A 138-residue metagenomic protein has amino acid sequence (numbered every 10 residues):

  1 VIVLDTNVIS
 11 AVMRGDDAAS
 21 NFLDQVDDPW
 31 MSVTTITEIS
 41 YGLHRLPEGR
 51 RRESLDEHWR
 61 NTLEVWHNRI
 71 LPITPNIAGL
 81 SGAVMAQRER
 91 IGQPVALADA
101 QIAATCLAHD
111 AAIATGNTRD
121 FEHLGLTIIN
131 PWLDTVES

Functional and structural regions predicted by a protein language model:
V1-T37, L43-N61, T135-S138: Short, well-structured N-terminal submotif of metal-dependent ribonuclease cores
D5, E38, D99, N117-D120: Acidic active-site catalytic centers that drive phospho-/nucleotidyl reactions and related ester hydrolyses
S20-L23, T62, I70, A103-T105 (+1 more regions): Short secondary-structure boundary/capping segments
Q25-V26, W66, L124-G125: Short, structured coil segments at secondary-structure junctions
E38, L80, H123-L124: Phosphate- and divalent-cation-binding pockets in alpha/beta enzyme and binding domains that engage nucleotide-derived
Y41-H44, N68-G116: Active-site neighborhoods of divalent-metal-dependent phosphate/nucleic-acid chemistry enzymes
A103, L107-S138: Acidic, PIN/NYN-like endoribonuclease modules and their adjacent C-terminal/linker elements
